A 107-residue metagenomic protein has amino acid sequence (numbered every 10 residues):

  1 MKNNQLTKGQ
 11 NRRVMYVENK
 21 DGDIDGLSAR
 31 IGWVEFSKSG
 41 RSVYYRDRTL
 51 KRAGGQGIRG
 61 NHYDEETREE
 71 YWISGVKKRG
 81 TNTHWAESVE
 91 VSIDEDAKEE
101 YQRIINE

Functional and structural regions predicted by a protein language model:
M1-W33, S42, D47-E107: Mixed-charge, low-complexity intrinsically disordered regions
